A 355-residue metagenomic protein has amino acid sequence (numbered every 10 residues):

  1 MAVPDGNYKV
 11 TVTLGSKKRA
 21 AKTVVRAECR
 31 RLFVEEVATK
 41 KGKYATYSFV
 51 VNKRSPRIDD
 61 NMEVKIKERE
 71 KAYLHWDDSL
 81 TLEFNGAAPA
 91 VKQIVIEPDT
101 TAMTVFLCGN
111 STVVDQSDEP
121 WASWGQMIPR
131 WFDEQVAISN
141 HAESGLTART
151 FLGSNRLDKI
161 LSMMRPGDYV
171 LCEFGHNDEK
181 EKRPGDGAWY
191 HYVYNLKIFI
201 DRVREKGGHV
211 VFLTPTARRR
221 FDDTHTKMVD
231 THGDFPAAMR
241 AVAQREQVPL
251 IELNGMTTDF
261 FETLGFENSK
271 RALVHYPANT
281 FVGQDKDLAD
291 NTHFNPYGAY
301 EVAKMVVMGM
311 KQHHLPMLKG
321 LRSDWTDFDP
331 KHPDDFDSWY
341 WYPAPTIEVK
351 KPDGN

Functional and structural regions predicted by a protein language model:
P4-D5, K41, P166: Surface-exposed loops/turns
G6-V12: A short tyrosine-centered beta-strand micro-motif
L14-E36: Short, surface-exposed beta-strand/strand-loop-strand elements in extracellular ectodomains
E28, N155-S323, D327, K331 (+2 more regions): Alpha-helical cap/lid subdomain in secreted, periplasmic, or secretory-pathway luminal O-acyl-processing enzymes
E35-I66: Extracellular carbohydrate recognition and processing domains and analogous Trp-centered ligand-binding platforms
K53-E63, E70-N85: Noncatalytic modules at the cell exterior or secretory-pathway interfaces, chiefly beta-strand-rich lectin/adhesion
L82, G86-E143, L157-V170: Serine-esterase "nucleophile elbow" of acetyl-processing enzymes
D115-P120, N140-N155, D178-G187: Acidic/histidine-rich helix-loop elements that form or flank divalent-metal/phosphate-binding sites at the catalytic
